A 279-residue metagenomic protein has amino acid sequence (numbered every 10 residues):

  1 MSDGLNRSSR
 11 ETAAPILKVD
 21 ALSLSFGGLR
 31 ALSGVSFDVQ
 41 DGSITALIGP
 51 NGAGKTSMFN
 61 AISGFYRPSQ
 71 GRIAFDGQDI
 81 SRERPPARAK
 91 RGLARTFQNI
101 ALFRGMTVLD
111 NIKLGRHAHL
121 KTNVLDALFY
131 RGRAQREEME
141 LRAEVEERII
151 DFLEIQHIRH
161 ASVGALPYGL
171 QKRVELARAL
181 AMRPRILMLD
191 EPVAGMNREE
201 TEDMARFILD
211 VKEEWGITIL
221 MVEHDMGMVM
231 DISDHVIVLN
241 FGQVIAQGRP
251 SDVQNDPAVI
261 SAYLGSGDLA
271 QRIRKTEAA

Functional and structural regions predicted by a protein language model:
S2-A279: Glycine-rich phosphate-binding loops of nucleotide-dependent enzymes
